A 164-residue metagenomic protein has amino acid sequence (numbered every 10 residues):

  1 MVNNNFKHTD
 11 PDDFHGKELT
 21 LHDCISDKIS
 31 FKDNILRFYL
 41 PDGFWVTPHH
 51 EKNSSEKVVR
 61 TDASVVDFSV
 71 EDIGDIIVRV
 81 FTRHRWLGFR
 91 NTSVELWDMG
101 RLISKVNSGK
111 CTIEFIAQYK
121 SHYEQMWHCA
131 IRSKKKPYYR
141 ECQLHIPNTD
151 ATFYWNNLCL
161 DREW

Functional and structural regions predicted by a protein language model:
M1-W164: Surface-exposed, interaction-prone regions used to assemble/regulate multi-protein complexes
